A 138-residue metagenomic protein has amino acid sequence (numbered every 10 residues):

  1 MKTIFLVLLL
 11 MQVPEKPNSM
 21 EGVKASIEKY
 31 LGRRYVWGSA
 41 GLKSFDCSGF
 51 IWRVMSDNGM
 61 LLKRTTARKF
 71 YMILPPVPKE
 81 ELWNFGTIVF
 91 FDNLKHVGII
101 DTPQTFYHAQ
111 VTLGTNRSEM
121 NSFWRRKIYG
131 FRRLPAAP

Functional and structural regions predicted by a protein language model:
M1-K2, M20: N-terminal Sec-pathway targeting helices
T3-M11: Sec-dependent N-terminal signal peptides
L8, L42, W52, K69 (+4 more regions): A broad, structure-centric signal for solvent-exposed, well-ordered loop/edge residues that line or flank functional
L10-G32, K127-P138: Non-catalytic ligand/cofactor/substrate-binding and regulatory segments of enzyme domains
K16, G22-K24, M60-S122: ...with weaker cross-activation on analogous glycine-rich loops/strands in unrelated enzymes
P17-E21, G41-D46, S122-R125: Soluble non-cytosolic domains of exported or imported proteins
K29, R33-F85, L134-A136: Catalytic cysteine-centered active-site loop
D57, F91-D92, N116-E119, K127-I128 (+1 more regions): Short, surface-exposed, polar/charged, turn-prone segments marking secondary-structure boundaries
